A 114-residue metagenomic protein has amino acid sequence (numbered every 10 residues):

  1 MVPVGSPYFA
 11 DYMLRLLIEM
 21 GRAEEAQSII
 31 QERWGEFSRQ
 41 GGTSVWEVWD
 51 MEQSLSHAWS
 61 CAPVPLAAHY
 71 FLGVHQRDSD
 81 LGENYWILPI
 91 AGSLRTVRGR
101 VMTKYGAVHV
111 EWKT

Functional and structural regions predicted by a protein language model:
M1-A10, E52-W59: Solvent-exposed loop and edge beta-strand segments that line ligand/cofactor-binding and catalytic clefts
P7-G21: Alpha-helical support elements that line or immediately flank enzyme active sites and cofactor-binding pockets
E19, E24-T114: Non-catalytic C-terminal accessory modules of carbohydrate-active enzymes
